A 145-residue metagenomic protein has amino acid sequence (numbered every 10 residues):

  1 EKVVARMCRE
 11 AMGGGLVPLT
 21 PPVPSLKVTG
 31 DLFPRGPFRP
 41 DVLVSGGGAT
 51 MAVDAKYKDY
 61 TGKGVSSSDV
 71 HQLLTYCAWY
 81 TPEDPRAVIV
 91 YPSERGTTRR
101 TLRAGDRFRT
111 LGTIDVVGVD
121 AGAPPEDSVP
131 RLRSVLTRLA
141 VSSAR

Functional and structural regions predicted by a protein language model:
E1-R145: Catalytic core segments in nucleotide and nucleic-acid processing enzymes
